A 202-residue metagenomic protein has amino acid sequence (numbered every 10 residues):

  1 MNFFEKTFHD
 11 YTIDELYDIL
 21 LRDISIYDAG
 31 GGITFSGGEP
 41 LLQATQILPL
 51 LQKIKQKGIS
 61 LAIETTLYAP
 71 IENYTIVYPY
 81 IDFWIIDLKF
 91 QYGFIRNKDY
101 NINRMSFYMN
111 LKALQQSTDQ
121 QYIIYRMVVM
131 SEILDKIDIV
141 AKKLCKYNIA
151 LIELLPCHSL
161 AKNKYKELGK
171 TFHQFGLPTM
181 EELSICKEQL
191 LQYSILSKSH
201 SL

Functional and structural regions predicted by a protein language model:
M1-Y11: Canonical Radical SAM [4Fe-4S] cluster-binding loop centered on the CxxxCxxC motif and its immediate flanking residues
K6-T7, G37, N97, H173: Short, flexible active-site loop motifs that bind/organize anionic cofactors or intermediates
Y17, L21-A161, K166: Conserved AdoMet/S-adenosylmethionine-binding subsite of the radical SAM
N97-M105, F172-S184: A short acidic, glycine-rich active-site loop that binds or catalyzes chemistry on phosphate/adenosine moieties
K166-F172: Peripheral (non-transmembrane) domains and long loops of multi-pass membrane proteins
M180-L202: A C-terminal junction/extension of Radical SAM enzymes
